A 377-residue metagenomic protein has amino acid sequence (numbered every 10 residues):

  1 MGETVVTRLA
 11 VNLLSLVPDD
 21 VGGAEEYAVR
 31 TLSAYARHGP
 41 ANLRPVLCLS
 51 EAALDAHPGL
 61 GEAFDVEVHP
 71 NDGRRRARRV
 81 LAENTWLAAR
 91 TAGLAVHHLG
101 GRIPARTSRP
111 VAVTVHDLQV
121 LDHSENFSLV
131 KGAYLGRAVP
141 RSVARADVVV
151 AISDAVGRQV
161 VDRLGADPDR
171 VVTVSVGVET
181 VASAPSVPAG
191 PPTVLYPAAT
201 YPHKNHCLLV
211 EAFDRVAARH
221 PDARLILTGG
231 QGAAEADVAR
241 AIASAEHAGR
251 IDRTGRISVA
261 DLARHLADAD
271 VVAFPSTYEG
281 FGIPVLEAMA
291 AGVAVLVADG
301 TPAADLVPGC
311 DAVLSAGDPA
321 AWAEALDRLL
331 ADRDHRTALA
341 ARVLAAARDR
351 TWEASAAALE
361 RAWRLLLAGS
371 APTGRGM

Functional and structural regions predicted by a protein language model:
M1-M377: Carbohydrate transferase catalytic cores enriched for Leloir-type hexosyltransferases
